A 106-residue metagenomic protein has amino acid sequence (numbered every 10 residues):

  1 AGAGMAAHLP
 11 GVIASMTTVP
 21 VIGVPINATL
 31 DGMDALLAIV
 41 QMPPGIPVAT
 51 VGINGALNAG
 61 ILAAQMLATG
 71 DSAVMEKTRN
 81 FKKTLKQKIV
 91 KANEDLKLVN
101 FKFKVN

Functional and structural regions predicted by a protein language model:
A1-P25: Glycine-rich phosphate-binding loop
A3, V24-N27, P47-G52: Short beta->alpha connector loops at strand-helix junctions that form conserved, small/polar/Pro-enriched
A6-A7, A28-T29, A56: A short acidic, glycine/proline-enriched capping/turn motif at secondary-structure boundaries, especially helix N-cap
D31-N106: C-terminal binding/interaction regions
